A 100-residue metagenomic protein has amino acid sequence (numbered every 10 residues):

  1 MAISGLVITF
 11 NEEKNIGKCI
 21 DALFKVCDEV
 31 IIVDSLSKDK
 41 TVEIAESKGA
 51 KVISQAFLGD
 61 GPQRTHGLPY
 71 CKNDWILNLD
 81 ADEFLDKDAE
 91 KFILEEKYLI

Functional and structural regions predicted by a protein language model:
A2-S4, E29: Cell-envelope/extracellular polymer assembly enzymes that use nucleotide-activated donors
L6-V26: Short, well-formed alpha-helical segments that are part of the catalytic scaffolds of diverse glycosyltransferases
G17, D39-K48, D88: Acidic helix N-cap motif at the loop->helix transition within catalytic regions of sugar-transfer enzymes
A22, D34-E43, D80: A conserved acidic beta->alpha catalytic loop
K40, A81-E96: Acidic donor-binding/catalytic loop of UDP-sugar-dependent glycosyltransferases, especially processive GT2
A56-C71: Glycine-rich, basic loop-to-helix element that forms the pyrophosphate-binding segment of sugar-nucleotide handling
I76: Short aromatic/hydrophobic "clamp" motif used to bind/position activated sugar donors
Y98-I100: A short, conserved acidic/glycine-rich loop-to-beta-strand motif that forms the donor nucleotide-sugar/metal
